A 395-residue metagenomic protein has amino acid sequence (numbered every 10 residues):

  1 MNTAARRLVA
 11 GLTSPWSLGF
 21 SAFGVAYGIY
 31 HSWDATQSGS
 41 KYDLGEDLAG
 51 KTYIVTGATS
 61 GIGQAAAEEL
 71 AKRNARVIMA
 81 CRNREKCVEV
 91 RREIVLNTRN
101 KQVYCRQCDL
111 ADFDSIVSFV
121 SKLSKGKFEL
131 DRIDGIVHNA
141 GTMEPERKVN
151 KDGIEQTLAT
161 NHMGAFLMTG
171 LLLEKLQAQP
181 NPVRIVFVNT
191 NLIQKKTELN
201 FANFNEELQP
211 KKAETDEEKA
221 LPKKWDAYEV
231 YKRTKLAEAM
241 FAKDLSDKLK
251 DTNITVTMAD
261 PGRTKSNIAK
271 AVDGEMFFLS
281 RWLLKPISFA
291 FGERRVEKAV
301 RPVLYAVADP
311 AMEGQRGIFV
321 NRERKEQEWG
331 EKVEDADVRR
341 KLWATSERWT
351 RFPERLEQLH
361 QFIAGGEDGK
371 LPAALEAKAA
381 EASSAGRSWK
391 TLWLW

Functional and structural regions predicted by a protein language model:
M1-S21, V25, W393-W395: Basic/polar N-terminal segments that are highly enriched at the extreme N-terminus, encompassing both cleavable
T3, L12, L283-P286, A290 (+1 more regions): Short, aromatic- and cysteine-enriched interfacial helices/patches that mediate contacts at lipid membranes
R6-G11, H31-V272, F352, L356-I363 (+2 more regions): Rossmann-fold NAD(P)H-dependent dehydrogenase/reductase core
T13-T36, K195, K219-Y228, R263-K298 (+1 more regions): Alpha-helical membrane-targeting segments
V90, A237-F241, A299-V303, L342 (+1 more regions): Alpha-helical packing segments of well-folded alpha/beta enzyme cores
A239-M240, T255-K265, A299-P302, F319 (+2 more regions): C-terminal, well-structured subdomains that either form a transmembrane helix-short loop-helix hairpin in multi-pass
K285-Q327, A336-V338: C-terminal helical subdomain
G314-W395: Fungal C-terminal region signature
